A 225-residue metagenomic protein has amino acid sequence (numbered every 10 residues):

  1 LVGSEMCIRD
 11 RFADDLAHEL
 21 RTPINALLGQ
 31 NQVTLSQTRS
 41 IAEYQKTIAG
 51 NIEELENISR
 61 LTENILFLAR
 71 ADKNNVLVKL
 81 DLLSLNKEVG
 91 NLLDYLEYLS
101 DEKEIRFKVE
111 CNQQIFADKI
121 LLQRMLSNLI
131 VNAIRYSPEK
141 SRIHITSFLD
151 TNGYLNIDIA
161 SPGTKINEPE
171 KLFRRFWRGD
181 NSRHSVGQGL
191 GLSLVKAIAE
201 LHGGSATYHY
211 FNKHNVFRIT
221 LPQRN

Functional and structural regions predicted by a protein language model:
L1-I8: Short, small-residue-biased leader/transition segments that mark boundaries at the very start of proteins
E43, K73-V78, Q114-L121: Conserved micro-motifs of the catalytic ATP-binding
N51-L61: Short alpha-helical segment of the dimerization/phosphotransfer core of two-component systems
A133-I134: Short helix-loop "hinge" at the ATP-lid/N-box region of the Bergerat-fold HATPase_c
K140-G153: Short beta-strand/loop element within the Bergerat-fold HATPase_c
I166-R178: Short conserved segment of the HATPase_c
G203-G204: Conserved glycine-rich
